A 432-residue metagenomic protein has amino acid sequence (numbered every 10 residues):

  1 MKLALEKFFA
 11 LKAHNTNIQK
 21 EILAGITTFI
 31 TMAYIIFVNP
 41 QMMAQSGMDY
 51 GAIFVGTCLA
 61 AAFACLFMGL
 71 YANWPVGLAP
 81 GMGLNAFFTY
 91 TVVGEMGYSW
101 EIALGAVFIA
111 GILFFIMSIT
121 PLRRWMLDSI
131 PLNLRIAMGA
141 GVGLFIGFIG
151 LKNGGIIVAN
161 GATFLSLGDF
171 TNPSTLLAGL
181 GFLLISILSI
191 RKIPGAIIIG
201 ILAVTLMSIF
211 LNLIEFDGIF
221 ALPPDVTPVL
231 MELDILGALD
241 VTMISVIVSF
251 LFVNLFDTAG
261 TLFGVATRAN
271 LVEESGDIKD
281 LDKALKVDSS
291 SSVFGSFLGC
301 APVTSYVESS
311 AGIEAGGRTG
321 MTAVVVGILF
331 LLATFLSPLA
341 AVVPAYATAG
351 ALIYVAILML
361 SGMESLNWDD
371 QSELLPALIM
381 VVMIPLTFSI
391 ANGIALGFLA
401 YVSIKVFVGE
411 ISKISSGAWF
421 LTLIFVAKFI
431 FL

Functional and structural regions predicted by a protein language model:
M1-A52, S166-L167, I198-D282, L423-A427: Helix-loop-helix hairpins and the membrane-proximal interhelical loops of multi-pass alpha-helical transport proteins
K2-I35, N39, A60, P80-G139 (+1 more regions): Helix-loop-helix junctions within the multi-pass membrane cores of secondary transporters/permeases
Q41-A52, T91-I102, V241-I244, P344 (+1 more regions): Helix-coil boundary and interhelical linker segments in multi-pass alpha-helical membrane proteins
G47-L66: Loop-to-helix transition at the N-terminal end of transmembrane alpha-helices
A64-G77, S186-K192, F250-D257, D288-L298 (+3 more regions): Transmembrane alpha-helix interface/packing and boundary motifs in multi-pass membrane proteins, characterized by
P75, T205, I209, G316: Conserved, well-structured core segments that form the ligand-binding/active-site neighborhood of functional domains
M96-F210, I214, V324-L432: Membrane-embedded alpha-helical modules
